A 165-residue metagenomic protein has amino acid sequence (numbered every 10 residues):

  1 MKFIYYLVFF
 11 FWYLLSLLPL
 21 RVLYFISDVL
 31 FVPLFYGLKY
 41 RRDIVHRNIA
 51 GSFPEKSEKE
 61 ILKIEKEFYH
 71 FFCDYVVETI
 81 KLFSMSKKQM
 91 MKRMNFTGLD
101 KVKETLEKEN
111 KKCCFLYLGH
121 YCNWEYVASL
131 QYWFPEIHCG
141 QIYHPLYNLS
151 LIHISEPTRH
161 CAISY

Functional and structural regions predicted by a protein language model:
M1-L118, I152-S155: Membrane-anchoring hydrophobic helices of lipid-metabolizing enzymes
K111-S155: Catalytic core of membrane glycerolipid acyltransferases/transacylases, capturing the structured, soluble-facing
I152-Y165: Single conserved hydrophobic/aromatic residue that forms the stacking wall/gate of nucleotide- or nucleobase-binding
